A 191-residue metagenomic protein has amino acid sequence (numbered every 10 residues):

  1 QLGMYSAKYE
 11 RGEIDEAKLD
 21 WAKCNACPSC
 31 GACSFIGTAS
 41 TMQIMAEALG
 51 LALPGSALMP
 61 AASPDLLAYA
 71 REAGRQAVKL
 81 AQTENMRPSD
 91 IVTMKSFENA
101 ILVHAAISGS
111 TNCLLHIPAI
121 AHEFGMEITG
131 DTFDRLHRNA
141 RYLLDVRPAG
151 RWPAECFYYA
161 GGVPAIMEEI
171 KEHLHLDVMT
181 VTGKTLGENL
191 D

Functional and structural regions predicted by a protein language model:
Q1-D191: Catalytic or ion-coupling anion/metal-binding cores of large enzyme and transporter domains
